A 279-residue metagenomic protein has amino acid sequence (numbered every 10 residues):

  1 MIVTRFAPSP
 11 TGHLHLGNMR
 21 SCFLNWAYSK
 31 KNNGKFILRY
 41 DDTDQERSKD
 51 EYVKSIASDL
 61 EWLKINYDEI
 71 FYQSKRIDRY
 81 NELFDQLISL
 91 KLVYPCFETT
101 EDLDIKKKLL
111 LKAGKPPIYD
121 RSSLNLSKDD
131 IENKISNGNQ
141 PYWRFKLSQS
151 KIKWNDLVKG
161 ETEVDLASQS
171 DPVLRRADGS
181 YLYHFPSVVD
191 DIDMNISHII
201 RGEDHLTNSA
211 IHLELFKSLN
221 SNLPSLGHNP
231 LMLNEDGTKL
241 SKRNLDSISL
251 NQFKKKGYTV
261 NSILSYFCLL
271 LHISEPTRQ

Functional and structural regions predicted by a protein language model:
M1-A113, T207-S221, S262: N-terminal Rossmann-like or analogous alpha/beta NTP/dinucleotide-binding catalytic cores that position adenine
M1-H13, G34, N133, S150 (+4 more regions): Non-catalytic terminal extensions that flank enzyme cores
T43, L231-L233, P276: Hydrophobic pocket-lining residues within nucleotide cofactor-binding pockets
E46, Q73, R201-H205, Q252-G257: Hydrophobic alpha-helical scaffolding
L90, P95, T99-H228, L233-S241 (+1 more regions): Active-site cores that bind ATP or allylic diphosphates and position pyrophosphate for catalysis
C268-Q279: Residue-level detector of conserved catalytic or cofactor/ligand-binding positions in enzyme active sites
